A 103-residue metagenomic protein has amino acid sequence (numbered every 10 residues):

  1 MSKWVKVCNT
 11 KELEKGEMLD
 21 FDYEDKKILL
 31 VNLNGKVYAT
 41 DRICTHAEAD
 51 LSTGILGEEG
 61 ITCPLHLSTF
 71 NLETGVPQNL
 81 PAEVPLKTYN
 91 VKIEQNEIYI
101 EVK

Functional and structural regions predicted by a protein language model:
M1-E58, L72, P85-K103: N-terminal pre-ligand scaffold of iron-sulfur
C44, C63-H66: Short cysteine clusters
E58-P64, Q78-L86: Short cysteine/histidine-rich metal-coordination sites, predominantly Zn2+-binding motifs
T69: Short helix-to-coil "ATP-lid" hinge immediately C-terminal to the conserved N-box Asn in the Bergerat
